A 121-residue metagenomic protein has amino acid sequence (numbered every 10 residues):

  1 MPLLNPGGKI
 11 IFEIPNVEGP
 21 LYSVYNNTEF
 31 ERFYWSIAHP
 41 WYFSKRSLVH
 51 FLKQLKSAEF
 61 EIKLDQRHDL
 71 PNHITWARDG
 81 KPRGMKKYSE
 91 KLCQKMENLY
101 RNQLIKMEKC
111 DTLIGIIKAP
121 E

Functional and structural regions predicted by a protein language model:
M1-N27, P40-Q54, T112-E121: Conserved SAM-binding loop
N26-W35, A77-G84: Short glycine/proline- and charge-enriched loop/turn segments that cap or connect secondary-structure elements
E31, S47, Q66-D69: Residue-level detector of flexible, active-site-proximal loop/helix-junction positions within diverse enzyme catalytic
S36-A38, Q103: Active-site rim elements
I62-E121: A C-terminal cap/extension of S-adenosyl-L-methionine-dependent methyltransferases that defines the acceptor-substrate
